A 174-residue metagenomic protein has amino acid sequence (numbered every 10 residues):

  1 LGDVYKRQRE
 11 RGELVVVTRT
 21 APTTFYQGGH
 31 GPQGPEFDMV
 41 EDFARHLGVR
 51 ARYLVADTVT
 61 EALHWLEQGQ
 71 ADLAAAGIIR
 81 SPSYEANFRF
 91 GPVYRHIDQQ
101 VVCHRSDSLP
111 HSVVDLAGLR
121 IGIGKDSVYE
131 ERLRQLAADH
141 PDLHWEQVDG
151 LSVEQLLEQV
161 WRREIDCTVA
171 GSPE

Functional and structural regions predicted by a protein language model:
L1-A86, H144-E158, G171: Extracytoplasmic small-molecule ligand-binding "clamshell" domains of the periplasmic binding protein/Venus flytrap
L14, H96-V102, L119: Small-molecule pocket liners
A44-V49, E67, A71, S106 (+3 more regions): Sec-exported extracytoplasmic/periplasmic mature domains
P82-I97, A138-P141, Q159: Ligand-binding "clamshell"
P92, C103-I121, Q135: Flexible hinge/capping segments at coil-to-helix
G122-A137, S172: Secondary-structure junction motif
